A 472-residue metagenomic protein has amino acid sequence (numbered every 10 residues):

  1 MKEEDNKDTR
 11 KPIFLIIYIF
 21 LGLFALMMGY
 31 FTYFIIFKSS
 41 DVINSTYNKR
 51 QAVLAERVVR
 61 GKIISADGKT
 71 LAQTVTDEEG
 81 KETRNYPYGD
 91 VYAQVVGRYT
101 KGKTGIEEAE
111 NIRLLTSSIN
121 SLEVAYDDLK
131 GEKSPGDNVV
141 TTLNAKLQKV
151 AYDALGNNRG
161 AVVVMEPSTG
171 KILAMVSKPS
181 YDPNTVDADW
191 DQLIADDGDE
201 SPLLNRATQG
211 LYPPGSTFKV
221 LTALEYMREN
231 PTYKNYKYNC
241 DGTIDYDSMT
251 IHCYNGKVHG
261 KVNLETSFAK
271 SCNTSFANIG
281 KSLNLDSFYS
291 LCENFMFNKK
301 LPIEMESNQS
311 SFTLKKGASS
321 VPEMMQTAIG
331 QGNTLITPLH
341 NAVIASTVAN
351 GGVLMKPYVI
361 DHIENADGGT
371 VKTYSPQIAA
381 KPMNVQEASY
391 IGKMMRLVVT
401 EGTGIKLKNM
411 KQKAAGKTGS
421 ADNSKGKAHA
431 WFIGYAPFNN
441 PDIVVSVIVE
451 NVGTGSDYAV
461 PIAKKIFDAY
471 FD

Functional and structural regions predicted by a protein language model:
M1-D191, P202, L211, Y236 (+3 more regions): Periplasmic/cell-envelope proteins involved in peptidoglycan metabolism and beta-lactam response
K2-D5, A66-D67, S168-S216, L221-V452: Beta-lactam-recognizing serine transpeptidase/beta-lactamase-like catalytic domain environment
